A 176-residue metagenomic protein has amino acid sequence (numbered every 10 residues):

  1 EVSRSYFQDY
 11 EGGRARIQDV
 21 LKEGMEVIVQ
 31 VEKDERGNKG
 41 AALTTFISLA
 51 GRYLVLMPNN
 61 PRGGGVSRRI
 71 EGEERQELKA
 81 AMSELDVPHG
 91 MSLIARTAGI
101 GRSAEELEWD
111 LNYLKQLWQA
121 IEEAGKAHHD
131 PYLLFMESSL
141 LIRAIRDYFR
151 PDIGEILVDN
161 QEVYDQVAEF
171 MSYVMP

Functional and structural regions predicted by a protein language model:
E1-P176: Single-stranded RNA-binding surfaces
